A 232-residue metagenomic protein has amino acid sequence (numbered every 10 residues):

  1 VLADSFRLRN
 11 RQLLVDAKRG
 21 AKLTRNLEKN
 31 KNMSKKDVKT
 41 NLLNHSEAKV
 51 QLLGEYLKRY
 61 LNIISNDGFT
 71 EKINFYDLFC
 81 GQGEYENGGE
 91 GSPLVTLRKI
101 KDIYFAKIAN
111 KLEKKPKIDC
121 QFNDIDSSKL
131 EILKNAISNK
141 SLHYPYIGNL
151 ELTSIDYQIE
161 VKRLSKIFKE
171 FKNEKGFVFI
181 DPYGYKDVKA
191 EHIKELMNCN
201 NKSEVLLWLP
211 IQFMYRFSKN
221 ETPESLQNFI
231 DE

Functional and structural regions predicted by a protein language model:
L2-E232: Class I S-adenosyl-L-methionine-dependent methyltransferase catalytic core
